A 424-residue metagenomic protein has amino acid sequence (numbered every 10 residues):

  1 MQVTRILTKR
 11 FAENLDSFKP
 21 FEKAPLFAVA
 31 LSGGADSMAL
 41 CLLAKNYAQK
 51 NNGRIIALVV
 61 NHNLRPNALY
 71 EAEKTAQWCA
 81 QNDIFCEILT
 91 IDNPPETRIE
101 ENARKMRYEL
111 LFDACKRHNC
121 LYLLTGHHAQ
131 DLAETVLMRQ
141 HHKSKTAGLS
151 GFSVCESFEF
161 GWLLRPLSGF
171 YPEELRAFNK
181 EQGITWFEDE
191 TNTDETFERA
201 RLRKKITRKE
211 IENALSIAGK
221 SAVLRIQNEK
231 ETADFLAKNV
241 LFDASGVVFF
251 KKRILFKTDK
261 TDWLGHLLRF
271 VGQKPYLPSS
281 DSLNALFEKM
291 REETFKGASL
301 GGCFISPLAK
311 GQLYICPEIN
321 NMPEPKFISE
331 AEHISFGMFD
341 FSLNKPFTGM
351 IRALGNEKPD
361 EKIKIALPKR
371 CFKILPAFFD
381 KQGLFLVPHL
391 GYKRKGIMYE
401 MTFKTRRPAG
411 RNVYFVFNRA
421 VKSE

Functional and structural regions predicted by a protein language model:
Q2-H142, E173, K180-E181, Q382: ATP-dependent adenylation/nucleotidyltransferase module used to activate substrates
I6-A12, S17-A28, S32, I91-N93 (+3 more regions): AMP-forming adenylation/ATP pyrophosphatase catalytic core
I56-L58, E87-L89, L124, S150 (+5 more regions): Hydrophobic/aromatic beta-strand patches that form the interior of the parallel beta-sheet core in alpha/beta enzyme
V60, I91, S168, E190-N192 (+1 more regions): Proline- and acidic/polar-enriched loop/turn elements at helix boundaries
L64-L69, T193-T196, F295: Acidic, metal-coordinating catalytic cores used for nucleic-acid/nucleotide bond scission and strand-transfer chemistry
L64-R65, E100-E101, R165, N192 (+1 more regions): A generic secondary-structure micro-motif detector that highlights 1-2 residue hydrophobic/ambivalent hotspots embedded
E96-E101, E198-A200, P359-K362: Short, solvent-exposed polar/charged micro-motifs at secondary-structure junctions
L121-Y122, G126-Y276: Flexible helical/loop "lid" subdomain adjacent to adenine-nucleotide binding pockets
